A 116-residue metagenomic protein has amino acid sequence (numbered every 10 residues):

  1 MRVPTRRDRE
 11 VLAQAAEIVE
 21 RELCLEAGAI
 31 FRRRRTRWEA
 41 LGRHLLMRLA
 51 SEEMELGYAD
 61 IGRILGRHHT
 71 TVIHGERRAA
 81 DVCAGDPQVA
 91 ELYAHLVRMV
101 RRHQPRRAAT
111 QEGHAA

Functional and structural regions predicted by a protein language model:
M1-E17, A108-A116: General nucleic-acid-binding
A16, G57-Y58: Helix-turn-helix DNA-binding elements, focusing on the entry/boundary residues of the two helices that contact DNA
E20-R43: Short, Lys/Arg-enriched anionic-surface-contact patches
A40-L56: Short, amphipathic alpha-helical "recognition" segments used to contact nucleic acids or chromatin
S51, E76-R77, C83: DNA major-groove recognition helix of helix-turn-helix
A59-G66: Short alpha-helical "recognition helix" segments of helix-turn-helix
H68-I73: Helix-turn-helix DNA-binding helix
C83-R106, G113: Short Lys/Arg-enriched helix C-cap and helix-to-coil transition segments that create basic nucleic-acid-contact patches
